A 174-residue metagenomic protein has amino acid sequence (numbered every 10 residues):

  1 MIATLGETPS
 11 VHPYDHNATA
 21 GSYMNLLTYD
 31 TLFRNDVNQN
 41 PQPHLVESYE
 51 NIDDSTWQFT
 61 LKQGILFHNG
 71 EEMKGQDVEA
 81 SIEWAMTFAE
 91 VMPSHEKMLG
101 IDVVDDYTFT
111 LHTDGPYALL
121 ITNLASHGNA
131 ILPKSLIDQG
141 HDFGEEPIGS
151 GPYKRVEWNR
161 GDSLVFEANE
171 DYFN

Functional and structural regions predicted by a protein language model:
M1-E7, E47, T56-F59, V78-S81 (+3 more regions): Short, well-ordered beta-strand elements
A3-D53, E83, H95, I148: N-terminal lobe/hinge region of extracytoplasmic solute-binding protein
E7-S10, Q39, G64-L66, P116-L119 (+2 more regions): Solvent-exposed loop/turn segments at secondary-structure junctions within structured extracellular/periplasmic domains
S22-L26, Q39-N40, H68, E72-Q76 (+1 more regions): Soluble non-cytosolic domains of exported or imported proteins
F33, V37, D54, L66 (+6 more regions): Sec-exported extracytoplasmic/periplasmic mature domains
N40, A125-N174: Gly/Pro-rich hinge or "lid" segments in bacterial periplasmic/extracellular proteins
E47-F88, V104, T110: Aromatic- and charge-enriched surface segment that lines or borders ligand/interaction sites
E50, P93-L136, P152, E157-N159: Surface-exposed binding/hinge segments that line and control ligand-binding clefts or catalytic entry sites
